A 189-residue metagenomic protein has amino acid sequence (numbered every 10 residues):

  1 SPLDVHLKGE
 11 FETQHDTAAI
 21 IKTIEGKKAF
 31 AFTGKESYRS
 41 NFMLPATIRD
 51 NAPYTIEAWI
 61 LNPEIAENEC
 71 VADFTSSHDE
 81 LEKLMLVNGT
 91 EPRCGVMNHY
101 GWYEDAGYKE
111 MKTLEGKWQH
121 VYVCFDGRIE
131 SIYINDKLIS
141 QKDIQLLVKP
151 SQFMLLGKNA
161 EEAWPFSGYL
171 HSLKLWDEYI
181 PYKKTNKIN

Functional and structural regions predicted by a protein language model:
S1-K27, A31-G95, I129-E130, E161-P165 (+1 more regions): Extracellular glycan-recognition modules
M43-A46, G107-K112, D143-Q145: Beta-strand-rich interaction surfaces with strong enrichment in secreted/lumenal proteins
G95-H120: Short, aromatic/His-centered strand-loop micro-motif at the edge of beta-sheets
K117-S131: Localized edge beta-strand/strand-to-loop motifs within extracellular or lumenal beta-rich domains
K142-L170: Flexible glycan-contacting loops in extracellular carbohydrate-active proteins
